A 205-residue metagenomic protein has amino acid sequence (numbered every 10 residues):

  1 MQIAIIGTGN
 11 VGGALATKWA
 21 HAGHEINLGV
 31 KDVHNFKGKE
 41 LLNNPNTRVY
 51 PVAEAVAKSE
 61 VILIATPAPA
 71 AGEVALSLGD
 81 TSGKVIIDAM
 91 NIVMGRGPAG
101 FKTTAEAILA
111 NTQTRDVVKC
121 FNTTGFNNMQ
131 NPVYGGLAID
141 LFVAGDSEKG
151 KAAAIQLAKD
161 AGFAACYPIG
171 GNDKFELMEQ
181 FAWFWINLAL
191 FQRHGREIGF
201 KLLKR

Functional and structural regions predicted by a protein language model:
M1-K39, P45: NAD(P)+-binding Rossmann beta1-loop-alpha1 motif at the extreme N-terminus of oxidoreductases
G23, K58-E60, T114: Short, well-ordered alpha-helix to beta-strand connector turns
H24-N27, H34-K37, L42, G97-G100 (+3 more regions): Structural/interface elements that position substrates and couple domains in central-metabolism enzymes
N44-V85, A89-I92: Rossmann-like NAD(P)-binding element
M90-Y134: Rossmann-fold NAD(P)-binding glycine/threonine-rich loop
D140-R205: Active-site-lining helix/loop region of Rossmann-like oxidoreductase modules
